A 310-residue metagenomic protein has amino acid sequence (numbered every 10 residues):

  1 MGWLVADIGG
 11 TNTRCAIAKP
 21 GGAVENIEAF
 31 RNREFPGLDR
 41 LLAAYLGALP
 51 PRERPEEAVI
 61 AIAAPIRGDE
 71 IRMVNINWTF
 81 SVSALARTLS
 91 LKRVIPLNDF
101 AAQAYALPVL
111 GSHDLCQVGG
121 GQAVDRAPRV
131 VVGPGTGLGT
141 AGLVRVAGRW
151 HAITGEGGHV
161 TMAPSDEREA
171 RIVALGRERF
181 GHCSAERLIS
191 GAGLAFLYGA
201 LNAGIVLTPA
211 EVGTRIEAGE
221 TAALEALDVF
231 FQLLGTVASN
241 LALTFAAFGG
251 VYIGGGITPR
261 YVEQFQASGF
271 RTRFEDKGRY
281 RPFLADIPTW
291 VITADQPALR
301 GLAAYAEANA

Functional and structural regions predicted by a protein language model:
M1-P50, R54, R168-A310: ATP-binding/phosphotransfer module of carbohydrate and carboxylate kinases, centering on a glycine-rich
W3-D7, E57-V59, I95, R129-G133 (+1 more regions): Short glycine-aspartate micro-motif
T13, P65-R67, G137-A141, F196 (+1 more regions): Short, acidic Gly/Pro/Ser/Thr-rich loop/turn segments
K19-P20, M73-I76, L110-S112, R145-G148 (+2 more regions): Short, glycine/charged-enriched secondary-structure capping and boundary segments
R31, M73-I76, I95-A102, G121-V124 (+2 more regions): Active-site nucleophile and cofactor-binding loops and adjacent substrate-binding regions of central metabolic enzymes
P50-A101, Y105-D114, V131, R260-E263: Short beta-strand-loop/turn "lid" adjacent to the catalytic site in phosphate-handling enzymes
R93-V124, P209-D228, T236: ATP-dependent carbohydrate kinase catalytic cores
Q117-S184, G269-E275, R279-R281: Glycine-rich phosphate-binding loop of actin/hexokinase-like ATP-binding domains
